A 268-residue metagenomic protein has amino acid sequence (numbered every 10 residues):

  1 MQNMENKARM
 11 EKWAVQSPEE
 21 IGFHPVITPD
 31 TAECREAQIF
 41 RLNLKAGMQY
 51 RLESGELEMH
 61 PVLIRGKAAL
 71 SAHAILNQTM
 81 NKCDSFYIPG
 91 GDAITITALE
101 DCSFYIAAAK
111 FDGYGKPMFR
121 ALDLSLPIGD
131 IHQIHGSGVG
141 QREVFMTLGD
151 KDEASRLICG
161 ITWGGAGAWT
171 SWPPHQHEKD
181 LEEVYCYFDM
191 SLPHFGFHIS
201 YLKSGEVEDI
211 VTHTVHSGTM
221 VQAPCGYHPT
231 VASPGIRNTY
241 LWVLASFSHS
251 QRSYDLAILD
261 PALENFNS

Functional and structural regions predicted by a protein language model:
Q2-P18, S54, Q78-K82, Y87-F145: N-terminal accessory scaffold of Fe(II)-dependent oxygenases
S17-Q49, V139-E183: A short glycine-rich, His/Asp/Glu-containing loop-to-beta-strand
T31, Q38-C102, I106: Extended, compositionally biased flexible segments
Y50-L52, L70-S71, Q78, I88 (+6 more regions): Short beta-strand His + acidic residue motifs that chelate non-heme Fe in jelly-roll/DSBH and cupin folds
G55-A74, K179-S217: Glycine- and acidic-residue-biased ligand/ion/polar-headgroup-sensing regions
A72-A93, S204-C225, T230: Short acidic-glycine-tyrosine-enriched beta hairpin
A98, I106-K110, M146-G149, G160-A166 (+2 more regions): Short, structured patches in soluble enzyme cores that scaffold and shape functional sites
C102-R142, I199, V207, P234 (+1 more regions): Double-stranded beta-helix
